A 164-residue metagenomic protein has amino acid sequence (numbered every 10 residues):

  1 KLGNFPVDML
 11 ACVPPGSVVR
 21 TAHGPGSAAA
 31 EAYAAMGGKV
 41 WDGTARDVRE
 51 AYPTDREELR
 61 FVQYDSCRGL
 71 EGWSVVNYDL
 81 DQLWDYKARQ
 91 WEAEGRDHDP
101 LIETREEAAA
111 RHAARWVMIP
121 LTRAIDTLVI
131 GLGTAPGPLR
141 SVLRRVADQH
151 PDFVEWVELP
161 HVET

Functional and structural regions predicted by a protein language model:
K1-V129, P138, V142-T164: Core RecA-like ATPase module of SF1/SF2 helicases and allied nucleic-acid translocases
L132-G133: Short secondary-structure boundary segments
